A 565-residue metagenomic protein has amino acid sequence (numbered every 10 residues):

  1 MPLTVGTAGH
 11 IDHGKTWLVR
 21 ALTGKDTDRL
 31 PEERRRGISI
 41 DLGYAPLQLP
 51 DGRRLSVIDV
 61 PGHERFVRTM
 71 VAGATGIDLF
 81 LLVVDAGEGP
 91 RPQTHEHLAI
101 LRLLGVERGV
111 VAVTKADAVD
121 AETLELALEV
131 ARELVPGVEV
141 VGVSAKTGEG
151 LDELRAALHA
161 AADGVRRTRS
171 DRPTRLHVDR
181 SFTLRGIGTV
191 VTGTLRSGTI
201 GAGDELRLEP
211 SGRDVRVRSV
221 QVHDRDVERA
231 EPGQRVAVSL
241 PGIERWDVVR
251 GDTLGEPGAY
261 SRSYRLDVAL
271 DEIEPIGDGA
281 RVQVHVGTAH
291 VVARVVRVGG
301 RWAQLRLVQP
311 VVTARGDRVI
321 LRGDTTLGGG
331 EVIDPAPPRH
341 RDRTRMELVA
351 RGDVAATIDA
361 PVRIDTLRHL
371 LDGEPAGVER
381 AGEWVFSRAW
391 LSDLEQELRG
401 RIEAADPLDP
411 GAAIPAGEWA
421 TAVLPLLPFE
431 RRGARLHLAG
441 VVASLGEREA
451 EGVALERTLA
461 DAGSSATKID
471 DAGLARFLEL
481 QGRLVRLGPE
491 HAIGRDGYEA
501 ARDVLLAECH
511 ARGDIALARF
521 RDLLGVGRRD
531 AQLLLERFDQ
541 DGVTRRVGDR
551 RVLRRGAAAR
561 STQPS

Functional and structural regions predicted by a protein language model:
M1, P50-R53, T75-I77, G105-E107 (+1 more regions): Short loop/turn elements that form and flank the Walker-type P-loop nucleotide-binding site in RecA-like NTPase cores
M1-V60: Conserved G1/Walker A P-loop phosphate-binding module
T7, R108, A118-T123, I243-L487 (+2 more regions): C-terminal effector modules of nucleic-acid-centric enzymes and ribosome-associated factors
A8-H10, E32, G37-I38, P46-L49 (+11 more regions): Replace "in large, NTP-powered and nucleic-acid-processing enzymes" with "in large, NTP-powered factors and other
D12, L18, G37, D59 (+12 more regions): Residue-level signature of catalytic and energy-coupling elements of molecular machines, predominantly ATP/GTP-dependent
V60-R65, A74-H97, R102-E125: Conserved Switch II/interswitch segment of TRAFAC-class P-loop GTPases
A116, E122, E133-E274: Conserved catalytic-core segments of large NTP-driven translation/proteostasis enzymes
